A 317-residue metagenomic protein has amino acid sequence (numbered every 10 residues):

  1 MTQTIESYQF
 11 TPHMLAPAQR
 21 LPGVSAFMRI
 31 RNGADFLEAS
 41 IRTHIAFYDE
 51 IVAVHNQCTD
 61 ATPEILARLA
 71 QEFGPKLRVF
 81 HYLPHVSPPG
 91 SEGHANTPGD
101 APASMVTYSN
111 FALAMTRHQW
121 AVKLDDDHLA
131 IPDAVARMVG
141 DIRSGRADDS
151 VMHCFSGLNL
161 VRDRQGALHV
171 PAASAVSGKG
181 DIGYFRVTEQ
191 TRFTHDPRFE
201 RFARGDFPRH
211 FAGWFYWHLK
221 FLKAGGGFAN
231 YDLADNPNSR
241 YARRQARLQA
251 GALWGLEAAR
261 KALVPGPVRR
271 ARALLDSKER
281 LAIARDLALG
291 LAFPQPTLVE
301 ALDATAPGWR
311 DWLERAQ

Functional and structural regions predicted by a protein language model:
M1-P17, A95-N110, I131-Q317: Catalytic-site signature of metal-activated, phosphate-bearing donor transferases, centered on the GT-A/GT-A-like
T4-L21, P63-W120: Active-site-proximal specificity loops/subdomain of glycosyltransferases
L21-P22, M28-R42, Q57: Active-site beta-to-alpha loop of glycosyltransferases that engages the nucleotide-sugar donor
I30, T43, F47, N56-Q71: Ser/Thr-glycine-rich phosphate-binding loops at phosphate-binding pockets of nucleotides, nucleotide cofactors
D49-D60, R78-P84: Short beta-strand/loop segment that forms part of the nucleotide-sugar
H118-L129: Short beta-strand-to-loop acidic/aromatic patch adjacent to the donor-nucleotide binding site
